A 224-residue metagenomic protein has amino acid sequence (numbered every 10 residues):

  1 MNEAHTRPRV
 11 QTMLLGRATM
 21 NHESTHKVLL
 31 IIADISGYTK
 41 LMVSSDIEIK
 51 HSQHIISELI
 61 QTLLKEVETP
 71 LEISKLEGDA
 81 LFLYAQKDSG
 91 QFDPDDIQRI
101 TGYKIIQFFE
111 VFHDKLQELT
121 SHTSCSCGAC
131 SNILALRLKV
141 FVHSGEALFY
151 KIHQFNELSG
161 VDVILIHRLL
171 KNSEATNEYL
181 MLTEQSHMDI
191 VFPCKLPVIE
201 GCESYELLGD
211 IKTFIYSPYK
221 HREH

Functional and structural regions predicted by a protein language model:
N2-T12, T19, A175-H224: Intrinsically disordered, glycine/charged-rich C-terminal tails and inter-domain linkers that flank nucleotidyl cyclase
L14-Y103: Catalytic NTP-binding/metal-coordinating core of nucleotidyl cyclase/transferase enzymes
E23-T25, L76, I133-A135, L158-V161 (+1 more regions): A generic fold-level signal
I31-A33, L83, V142, Y216-Y219: Short beta-strand element of the conserved SAM-dependent methyltransferase core
Y38, Y84, Y103, Y150 (+3 more regions): Sequence-level detector for tyrosine residue identity
D88-E200: Catalytic beta-strand-to-alpha-helix segment of the class III nucleotidyl cyclase homology domain
